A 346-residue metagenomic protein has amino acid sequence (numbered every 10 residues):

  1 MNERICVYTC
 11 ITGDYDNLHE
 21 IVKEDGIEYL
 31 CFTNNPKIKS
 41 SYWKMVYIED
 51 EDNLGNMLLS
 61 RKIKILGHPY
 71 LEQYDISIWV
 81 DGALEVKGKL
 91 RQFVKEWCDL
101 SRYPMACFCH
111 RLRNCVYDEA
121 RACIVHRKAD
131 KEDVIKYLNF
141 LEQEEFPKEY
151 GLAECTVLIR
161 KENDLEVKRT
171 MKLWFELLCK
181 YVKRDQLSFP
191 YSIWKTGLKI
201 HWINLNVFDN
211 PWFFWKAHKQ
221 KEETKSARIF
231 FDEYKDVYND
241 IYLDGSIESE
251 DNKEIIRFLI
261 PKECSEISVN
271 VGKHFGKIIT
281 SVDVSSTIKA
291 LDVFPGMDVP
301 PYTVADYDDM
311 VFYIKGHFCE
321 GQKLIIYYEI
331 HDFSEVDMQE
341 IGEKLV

Functional and structural regions predicted by a protein language model:
M1-R61, Y70-Q73, V182-K183, K195-G197 (+1 more regions): N-terminal anchoring/stem segment of glycosyltransferases
N53-I78, G88, Q92, S188-F189 (+1 more regions): A conserved donor-nucleotide-binding helix/loop in the catalytic core of Leloir-type glycosyltransferases
D81-E85: The conserved acidic donor/metal-binding loop of glycosyltransferases
V86-C123: Conserved donor-nucleotide/metal-binding helix-loop-beta segment in metal-dependent transferases, i.e., the alpha-helix
A129-E222: Catalytic core and acceptor-binding pocket of nucleotide-sugar-dependent glycosyltransferases
E223-A227, T287-V346: Activation corresponds to long, low-complexity, non-globular regions
V237-K262, F294-V311: Extracellular carbohydrate recognition and processing domains and analogous Trp-centered ligand-binding platforms
V269-G276, I330: Short beta-strand-plus-loop segments that form exposed binding edges in beta-rich domains
